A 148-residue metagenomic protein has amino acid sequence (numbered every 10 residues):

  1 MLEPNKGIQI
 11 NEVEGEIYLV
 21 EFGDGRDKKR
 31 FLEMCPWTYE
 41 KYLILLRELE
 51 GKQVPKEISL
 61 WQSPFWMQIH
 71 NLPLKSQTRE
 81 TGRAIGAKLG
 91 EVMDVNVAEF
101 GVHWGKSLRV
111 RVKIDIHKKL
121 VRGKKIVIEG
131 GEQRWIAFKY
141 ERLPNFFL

Functional and structural regions predicted by a protein language model:
M1-L148: Glycine- and charge-enriched interaction patches
